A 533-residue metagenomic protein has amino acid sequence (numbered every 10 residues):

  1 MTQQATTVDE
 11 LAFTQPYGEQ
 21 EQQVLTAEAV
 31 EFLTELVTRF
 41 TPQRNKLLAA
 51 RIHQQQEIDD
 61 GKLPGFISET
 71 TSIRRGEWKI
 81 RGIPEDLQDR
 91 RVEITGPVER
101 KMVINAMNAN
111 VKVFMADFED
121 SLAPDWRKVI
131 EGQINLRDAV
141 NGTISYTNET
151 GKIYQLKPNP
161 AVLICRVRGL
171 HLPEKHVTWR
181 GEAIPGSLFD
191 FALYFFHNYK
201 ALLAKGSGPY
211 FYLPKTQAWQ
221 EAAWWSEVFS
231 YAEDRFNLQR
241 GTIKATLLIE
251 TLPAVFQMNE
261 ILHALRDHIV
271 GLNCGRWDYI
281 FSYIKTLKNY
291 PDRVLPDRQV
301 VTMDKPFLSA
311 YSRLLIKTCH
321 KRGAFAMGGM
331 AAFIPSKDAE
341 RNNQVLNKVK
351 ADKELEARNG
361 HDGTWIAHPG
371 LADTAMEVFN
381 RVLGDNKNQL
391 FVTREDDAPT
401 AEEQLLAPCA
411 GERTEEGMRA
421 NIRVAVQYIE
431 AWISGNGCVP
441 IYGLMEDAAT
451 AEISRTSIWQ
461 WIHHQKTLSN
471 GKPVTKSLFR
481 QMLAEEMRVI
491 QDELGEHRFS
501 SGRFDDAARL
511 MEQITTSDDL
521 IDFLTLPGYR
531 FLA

Functional and structural regions predicted by a protein language model:
T2-A533: Expand to "…catalyze enediolate/carbanion chemistry for C-C bond making/breaking, isomerization, decarboxylation
